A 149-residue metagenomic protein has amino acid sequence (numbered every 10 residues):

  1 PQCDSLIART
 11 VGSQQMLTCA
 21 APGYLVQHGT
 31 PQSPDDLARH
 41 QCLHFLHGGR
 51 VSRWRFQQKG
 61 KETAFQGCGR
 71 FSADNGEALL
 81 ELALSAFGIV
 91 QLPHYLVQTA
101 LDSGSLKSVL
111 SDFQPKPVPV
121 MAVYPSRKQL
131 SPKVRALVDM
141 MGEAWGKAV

Functional and structural regions predicted by a protein language model:
P1-A73: Acidic, Gly/Pro-rich loop/turn segments at junctions of secondary structure
Q2-A8, A100-L110: Ligand-binding "clamshell"
R9, D35, L80-E81, R135: Alpha-helical segments flanking ligand/cofactor-binding loops in enzyme cores
P22-G23, E77, Y95-L96: Alpha-helix/helix-capping structural signal
S72-L82: Short, surface-exposed, low-complexity cationic segments
L80-S105: A ligand-binding cleft/hinge motif common to bilobed small-molecule-binding domains
H94-T99, S103, F113-V149: C-terminal effector-binding regulatory domain of bacterial HTH transcription factors
